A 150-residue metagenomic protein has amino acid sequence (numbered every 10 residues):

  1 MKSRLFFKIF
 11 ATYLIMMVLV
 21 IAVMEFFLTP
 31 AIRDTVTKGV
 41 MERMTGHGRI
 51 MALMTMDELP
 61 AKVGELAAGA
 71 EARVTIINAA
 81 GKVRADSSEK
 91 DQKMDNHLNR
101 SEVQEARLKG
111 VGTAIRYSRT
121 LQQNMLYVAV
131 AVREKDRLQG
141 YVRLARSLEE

Functional and structural regions predicted by a protein language model:
M1-V83, S88-N96, R107-V111, R133 (+1 more regions): Juxtamembrane segments flanking the first transmembrane helix of membrane-anchored signal-transduction proteins
D57, K93-V142: Membrane-proximal, non-catalytic sensory/regulatory domains of signal-transducing membrane proteins
